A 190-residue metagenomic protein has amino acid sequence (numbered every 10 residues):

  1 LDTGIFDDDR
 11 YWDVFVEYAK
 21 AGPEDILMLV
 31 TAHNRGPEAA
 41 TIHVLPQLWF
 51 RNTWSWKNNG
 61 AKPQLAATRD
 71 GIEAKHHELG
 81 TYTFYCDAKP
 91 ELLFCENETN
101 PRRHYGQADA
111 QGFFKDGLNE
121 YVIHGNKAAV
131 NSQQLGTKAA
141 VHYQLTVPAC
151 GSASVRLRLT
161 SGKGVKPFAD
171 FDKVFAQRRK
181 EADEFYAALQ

Functional and structural regions predicted by a protein language model:
L1-E24, F114-V141: Extended, loop-rich substrate-binding clefts of extracytoplasmic carbohydrate-active enzymes
F6, A19-G22, N34, E38 (+1 more regions): Hydrophobic beta-strand core residues of beta-sandwich domains
V14, M28, I42-P46, V141-Y143 (+1 more regions): Hydrophobic residues positioned within well-ordered beta-strands of beta-sheet architectures
G22-L27, A32-K115, F171-Q190: Polysaccharide-binding surfaces and accessory modules of carbohydrate-active proteins
D25, L29-T31, S154-R156, K163: The feature captures the catalytic groove of carbohydrate-active enzymes
L145-S161: Short Pro-Gly-centered flexible turn/kink motifs
S161-F171: Short, Lys/Arg- and Gly-enriched loop/turn segments at beta-strand edges
